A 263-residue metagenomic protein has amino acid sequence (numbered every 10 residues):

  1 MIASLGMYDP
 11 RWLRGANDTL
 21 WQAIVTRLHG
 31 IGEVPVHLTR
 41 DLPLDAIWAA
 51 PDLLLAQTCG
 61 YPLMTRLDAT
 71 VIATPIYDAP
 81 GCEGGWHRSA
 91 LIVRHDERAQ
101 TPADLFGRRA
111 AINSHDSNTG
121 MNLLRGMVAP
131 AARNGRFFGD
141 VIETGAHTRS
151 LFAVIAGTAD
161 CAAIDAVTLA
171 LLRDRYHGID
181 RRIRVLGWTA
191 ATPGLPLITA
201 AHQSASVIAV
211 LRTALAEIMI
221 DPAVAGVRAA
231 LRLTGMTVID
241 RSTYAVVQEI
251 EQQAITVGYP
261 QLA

Functional and structural regions predicted by a protein language model:
M1-D68, T74, G84-W86, A223-A263: N-terminal hydrophobic or amphipathic helices and topogenic motifs
I2, A73, G81-R88, H177-T213 (+1 more regions): Periplasmic-binding protein-like
I2-A23, G84-L151, A225-G226, A230-T237 (+1 more regions): Bilobed "Venus flytrap"/periplasmic-binding protein-like clamshell domains and structurally analogous long
E33-A46, I76-A79, G135-F152: Short helix-initiation/N-cap motifs at beta->coil->alpha
A46-W48, L105, V154-I155: Hydrophobic residues within well-ordered alpha-helices
L54, T58-L67, I155, D160-D180: A ligand-binding cleft/hinge motif common to bilobed small-molecule-binding domains
N122-G135, G139, E143-I155, G178-R182 (+4 more regions): Hydrophobic, well-ordered secondary-structure segments that either form specific early membrane-associated helices used
R212-R228: Short glycine/proline-rich, acidic loop/turn segments that cap or connect secondary-structure elements
